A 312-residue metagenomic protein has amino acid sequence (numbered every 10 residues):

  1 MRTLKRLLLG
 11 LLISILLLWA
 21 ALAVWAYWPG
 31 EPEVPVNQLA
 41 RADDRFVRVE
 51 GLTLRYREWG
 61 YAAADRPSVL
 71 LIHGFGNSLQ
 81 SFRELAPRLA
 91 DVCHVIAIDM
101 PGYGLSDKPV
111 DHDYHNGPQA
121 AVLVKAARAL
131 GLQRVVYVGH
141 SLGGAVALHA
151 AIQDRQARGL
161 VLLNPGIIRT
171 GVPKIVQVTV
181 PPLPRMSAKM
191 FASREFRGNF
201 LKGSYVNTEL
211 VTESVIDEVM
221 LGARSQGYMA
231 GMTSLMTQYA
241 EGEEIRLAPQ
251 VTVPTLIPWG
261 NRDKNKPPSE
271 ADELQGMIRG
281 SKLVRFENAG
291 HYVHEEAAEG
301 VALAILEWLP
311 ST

Functional and structural regions predicted by a protein language model:
M1-P67, V92-C93, Q133, P310-T312: Alpha/beta-hydrolase fold catalytic core
V24-V36, I175-V176, M190-Q250: Conserved alpha/beta-hydrolase catalytic His-Asp/Glu region
D43, V49-L52, R57-A63, M100-V138 (+1 more regions): Active-site loop/oxyanion-hole signature of alpha/beta-hydrolase fold enzymes
W59-L105: Conserved HGGG/HGGXW glycine-rich cap/lid loop of the alpha/beta-hydrolase fold
I152, L160-K189: Flexible "cap/lid" loop of the alpha/beta hydrolase fold
V251, I257-W259: Short beta-strand/loop motif that positions the catalytic acidic residue of the alpha/beta-hydrolase fold
N261-K266: Acidic catalytic loop of the alpha/beta-hydrolase fold
A289-E299: Catalytic histidine-centered segment of alpha/beta-hydrolase-like enzymes
